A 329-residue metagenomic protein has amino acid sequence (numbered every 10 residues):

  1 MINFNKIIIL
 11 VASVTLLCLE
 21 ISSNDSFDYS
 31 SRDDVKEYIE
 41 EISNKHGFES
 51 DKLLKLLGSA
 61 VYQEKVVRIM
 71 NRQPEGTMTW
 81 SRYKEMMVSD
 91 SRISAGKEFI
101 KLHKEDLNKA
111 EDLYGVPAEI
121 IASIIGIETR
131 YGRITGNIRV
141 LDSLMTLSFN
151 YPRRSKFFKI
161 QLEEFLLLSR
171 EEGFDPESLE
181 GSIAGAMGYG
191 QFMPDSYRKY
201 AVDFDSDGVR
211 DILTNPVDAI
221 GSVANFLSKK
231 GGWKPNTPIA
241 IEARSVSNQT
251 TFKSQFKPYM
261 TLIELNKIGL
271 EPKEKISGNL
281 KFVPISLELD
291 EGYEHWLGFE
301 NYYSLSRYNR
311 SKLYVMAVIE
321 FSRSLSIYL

Functional and structural regions predicted by a protein language model:
M1-I8: Bacterial N-terminal signal peptides that target proteins for export
I9-L16: Bacterial N-terminal signal peptides
L17-S22: C-terminal segment of classical bacterial N-terminal signal peptides
D25-E111: An acidic, Gly/Ser/Thr/Pro-rich helix-cap/linker signature
R32, E41-K45, D51-S59, K159-E180 (+1 more regions): A contiguous strand-loop segment
Y83-S222, S228: Acidic/His-rich structured neighborhood in mature extracellular/periplasmic domains
P176, E180-D290: Flexible, glycine-rich surface segments
L287-L329: C-terminal functional modules
